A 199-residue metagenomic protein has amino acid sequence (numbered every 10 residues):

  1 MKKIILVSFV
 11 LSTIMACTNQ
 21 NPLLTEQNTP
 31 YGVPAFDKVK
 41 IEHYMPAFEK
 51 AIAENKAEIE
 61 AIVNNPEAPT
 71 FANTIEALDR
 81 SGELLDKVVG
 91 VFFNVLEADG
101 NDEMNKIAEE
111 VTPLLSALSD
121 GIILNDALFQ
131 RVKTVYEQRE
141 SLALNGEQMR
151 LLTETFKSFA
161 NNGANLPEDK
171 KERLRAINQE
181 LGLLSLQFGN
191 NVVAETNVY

Functional and structural regions predicted by a protein language model:
I4-T13: Sec-dependent N-terminal signal peptides
L11, C17-Y199: Zn2+-dependent metallopeptidase catalytic domains
